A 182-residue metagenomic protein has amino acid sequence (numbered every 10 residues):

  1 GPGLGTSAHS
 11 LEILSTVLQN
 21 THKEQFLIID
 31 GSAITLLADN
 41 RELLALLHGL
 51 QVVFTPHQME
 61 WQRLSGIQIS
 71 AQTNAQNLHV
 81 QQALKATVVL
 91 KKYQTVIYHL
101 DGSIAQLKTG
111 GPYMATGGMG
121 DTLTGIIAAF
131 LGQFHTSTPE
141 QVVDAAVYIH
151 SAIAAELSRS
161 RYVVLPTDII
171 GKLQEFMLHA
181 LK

Functional and structural regions predicted by a protein language model:
G1-T109, L178: Glycine-rich phosphate/dinucleotide-binding loop and adjoining beta-alpha-beta core of small-molecule
D30, D121, V142: Hydrophobic, well-ordered secondary-structure elements that form the walls of internal hydrophobic environments
L64-S65, A105, T116-G117, T138-V143: Extended hydrophobic-aromatic, low-complexity segments
L78, A105, T124-G125, E140 (+1 more regions): Feature representing long, continuous alpha-helical segments
G111-I127, P139, Y162: Short glycine/threonine-rich catalytic loop with a Thr-x-Gly-x-Asp
D121, L131-H135, H150, M177-L181: Short, hydrophobic alpha-helical segments
L131-A146, A155-S160: Phosphate-handling active-site elements
A152-K182: Charged C-terminal helix
